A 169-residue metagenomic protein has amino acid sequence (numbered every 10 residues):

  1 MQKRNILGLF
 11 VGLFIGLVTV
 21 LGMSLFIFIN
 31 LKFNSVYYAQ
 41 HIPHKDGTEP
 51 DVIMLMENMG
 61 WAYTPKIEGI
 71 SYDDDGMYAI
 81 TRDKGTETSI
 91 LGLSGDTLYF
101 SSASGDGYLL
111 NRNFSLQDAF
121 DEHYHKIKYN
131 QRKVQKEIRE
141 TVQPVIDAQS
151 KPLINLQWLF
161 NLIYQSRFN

Functional and structural regions predicted by a protein language model:
M1-G22: N-terminal Sec-pathway targeting helices
Q2, G8-L9, N30-N34, Y38-A39 (+2 more regions): N-terminal first transmembrane alpha-helix
K3, K32, K45, K66 (+4 more regions): Context-gated lysine
V20-S101: N-terminal export/targeting and maturation segments
S89-N169: Non-cytosolic head/periplasmic domains of membrane-anchored proteins
